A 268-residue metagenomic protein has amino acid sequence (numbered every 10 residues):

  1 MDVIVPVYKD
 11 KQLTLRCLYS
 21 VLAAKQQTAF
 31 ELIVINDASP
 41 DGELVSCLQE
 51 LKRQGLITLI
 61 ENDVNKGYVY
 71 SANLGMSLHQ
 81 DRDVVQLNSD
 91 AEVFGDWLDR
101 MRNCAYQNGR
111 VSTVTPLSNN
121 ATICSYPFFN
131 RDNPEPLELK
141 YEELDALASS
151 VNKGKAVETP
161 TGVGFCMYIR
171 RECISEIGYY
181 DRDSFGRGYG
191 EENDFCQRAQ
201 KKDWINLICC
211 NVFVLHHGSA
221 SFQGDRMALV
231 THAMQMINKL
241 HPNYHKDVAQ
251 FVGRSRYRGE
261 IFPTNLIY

Functional and structural regions predicted by a protein language model:
M1-L13, C17, A24-K25, I35 (+1 more regions): A conserved hydrophobic helix/loop-capping motif in glycosyltransferases and polysaccharide synthases
L22-E61: Acidic donor-binding segment of Leloir-type glycosyltransferases
N62-H79: Glycine-rich, basic loop-to-helix element that forms the pyrophosphate-binding segment of sugar-nucleotide handling
V69-Y70, P134-E172: A recurrent flexible, glycine/aromatic-enriched loop bordering the glycosyltransferase active site that acts as
D81-E92: Short beta-strand-to-loop acidic/aromatic patch adjacent to the donor-nucleotide binding site
E92-D132: Conserved donor NDP-sugar-binding/catalytic core segment of glycosyltransferases
R100-M101, E158-G178, D183-F213: A short, conserved alpha-helix in the catalytic core of glycosyltransferases
T122, Q197-Y268: Active-site-adjacent helix/loop segment of glycosyltransferases that harbors family-specific signature motifs
